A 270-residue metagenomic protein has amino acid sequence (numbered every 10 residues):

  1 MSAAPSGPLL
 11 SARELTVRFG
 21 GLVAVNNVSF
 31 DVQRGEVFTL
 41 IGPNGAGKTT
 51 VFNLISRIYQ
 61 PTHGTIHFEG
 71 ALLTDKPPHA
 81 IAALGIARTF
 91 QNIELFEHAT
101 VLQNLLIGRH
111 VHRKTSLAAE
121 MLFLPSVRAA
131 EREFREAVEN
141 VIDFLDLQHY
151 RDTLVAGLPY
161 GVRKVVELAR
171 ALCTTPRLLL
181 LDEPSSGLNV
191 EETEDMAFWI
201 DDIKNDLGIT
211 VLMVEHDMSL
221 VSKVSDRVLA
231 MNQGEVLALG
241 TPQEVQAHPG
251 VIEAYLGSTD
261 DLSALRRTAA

Functional and structural regions predicted by a protein language model:
S2-A270: Glycine-rich phosphate-binding loops of nucleotide-dependent enzymes
